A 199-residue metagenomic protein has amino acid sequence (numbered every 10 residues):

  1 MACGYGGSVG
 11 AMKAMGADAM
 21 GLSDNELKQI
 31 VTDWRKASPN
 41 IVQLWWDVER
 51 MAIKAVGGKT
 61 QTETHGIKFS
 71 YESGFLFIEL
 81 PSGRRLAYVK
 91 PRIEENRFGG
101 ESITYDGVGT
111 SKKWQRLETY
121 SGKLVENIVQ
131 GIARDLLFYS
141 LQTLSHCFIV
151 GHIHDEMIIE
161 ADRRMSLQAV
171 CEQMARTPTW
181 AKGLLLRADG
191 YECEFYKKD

Functional and structural regions predicted by a protein language model:
M1-D199: Conserved catalytic core of nucleotide polymerization and phosphodiester-bond processing enzymes
